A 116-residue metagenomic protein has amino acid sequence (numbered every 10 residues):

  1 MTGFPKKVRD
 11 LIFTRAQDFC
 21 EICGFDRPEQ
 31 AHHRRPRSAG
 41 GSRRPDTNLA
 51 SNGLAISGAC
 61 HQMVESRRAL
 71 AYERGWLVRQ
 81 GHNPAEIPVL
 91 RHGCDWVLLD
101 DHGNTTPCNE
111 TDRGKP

Functional and structural regions predicted by a protein language model:
F4-H32, A55-C60: Short cysteine-rich loop/turn motifs with clustered Cys
F25-P28, A50-R74: Short Cys/His-centered divalent metal-binding micro-motifs
P36-R37, E65: Alpha-helical and His/Cys-centered functional microenvironments
R37, E73-L77: A short linear boundary/processing microfeature
R37-N52: Short linker/helix segments within small regulatory modules
W76-P116: Short flanking/linker segments adjacent to small metal-binding domains or redox-active Cys/His motifs
